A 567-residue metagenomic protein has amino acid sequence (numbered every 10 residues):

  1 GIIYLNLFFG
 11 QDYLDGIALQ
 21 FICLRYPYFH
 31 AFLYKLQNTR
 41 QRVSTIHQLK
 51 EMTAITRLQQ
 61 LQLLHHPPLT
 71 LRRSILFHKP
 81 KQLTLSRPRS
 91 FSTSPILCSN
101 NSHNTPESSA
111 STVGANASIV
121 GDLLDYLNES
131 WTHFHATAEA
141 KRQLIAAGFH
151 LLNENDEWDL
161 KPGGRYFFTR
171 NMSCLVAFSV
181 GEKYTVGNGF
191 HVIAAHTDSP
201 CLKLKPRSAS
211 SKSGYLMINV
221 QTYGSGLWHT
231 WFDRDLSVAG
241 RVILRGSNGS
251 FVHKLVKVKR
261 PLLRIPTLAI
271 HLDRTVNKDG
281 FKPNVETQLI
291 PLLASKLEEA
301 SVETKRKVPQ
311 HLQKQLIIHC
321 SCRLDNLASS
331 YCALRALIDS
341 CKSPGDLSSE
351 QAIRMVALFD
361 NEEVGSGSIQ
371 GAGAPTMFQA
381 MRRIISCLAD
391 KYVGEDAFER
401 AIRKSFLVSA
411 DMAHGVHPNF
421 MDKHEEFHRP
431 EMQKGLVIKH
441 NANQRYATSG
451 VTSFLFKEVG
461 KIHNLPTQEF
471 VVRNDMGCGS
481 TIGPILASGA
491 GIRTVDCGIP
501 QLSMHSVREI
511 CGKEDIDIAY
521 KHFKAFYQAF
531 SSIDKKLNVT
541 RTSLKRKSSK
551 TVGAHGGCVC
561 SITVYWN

Functional and structural regions predicted by a protein language model:
G1-E51, L123, G556-Y565: Intrinsically disordered, low-complexity basic segments at termini and long loops, enriched in Pro/Gly and/or Arg/Ser
R40, T53-N567: N-terminal hydrophobic/helix-forming segments and targeting peptides
